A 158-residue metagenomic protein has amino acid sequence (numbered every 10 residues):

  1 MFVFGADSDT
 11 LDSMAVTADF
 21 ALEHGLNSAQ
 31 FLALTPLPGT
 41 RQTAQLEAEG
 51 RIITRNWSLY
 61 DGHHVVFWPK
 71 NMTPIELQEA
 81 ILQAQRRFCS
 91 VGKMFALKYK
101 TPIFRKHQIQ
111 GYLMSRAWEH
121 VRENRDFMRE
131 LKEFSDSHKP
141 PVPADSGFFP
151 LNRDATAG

Functional and structural regions predicted by a protein language model:
M1-S13, F31-P38, H63-P74: Conserved strand-turn element in the central/C-terminal portion of the radical SAM core barrel that lines
M1-S28, R41-E49: Conserved non-cysteine loop/helix-boundary elements of the Radical SAM core domain that shape
D19-F20, L32, A80-Q83: Generic recognition of well-ordered alpha-helical segments
S28-F31, A96: Acidic/polar loop patches that form or flank catalytic/metal-binding clefts of enzymes that bind anionic ligands
T43-A44, R51, R55-G158: Radical SAM enzyme core and accessory elements
